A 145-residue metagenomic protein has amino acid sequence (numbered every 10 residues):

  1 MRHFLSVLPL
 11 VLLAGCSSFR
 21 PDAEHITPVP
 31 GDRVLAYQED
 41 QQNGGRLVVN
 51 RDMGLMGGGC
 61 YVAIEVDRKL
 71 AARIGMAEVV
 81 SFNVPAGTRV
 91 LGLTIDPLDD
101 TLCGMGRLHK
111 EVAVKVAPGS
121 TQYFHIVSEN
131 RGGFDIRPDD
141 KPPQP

Functional and structural regions predicted by a protein language model:
M1-S18: Sec-dependent bacterial lipoprotein signal peptides
C16-P145: Short loop/turn and low-complexity linker motifs enriched in small/turn-promoting residues
